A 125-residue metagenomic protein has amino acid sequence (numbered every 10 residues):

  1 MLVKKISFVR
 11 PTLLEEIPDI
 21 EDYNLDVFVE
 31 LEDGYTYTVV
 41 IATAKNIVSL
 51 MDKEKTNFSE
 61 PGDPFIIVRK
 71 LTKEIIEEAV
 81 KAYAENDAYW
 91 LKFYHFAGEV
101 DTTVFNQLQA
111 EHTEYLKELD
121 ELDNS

Functional and structural regions predicted by a protein language model:
M1-K92: Short helix/strand-capping turn motifs
K70-S125: Acidic, proline/glycine-rich low-complexity IDRs
